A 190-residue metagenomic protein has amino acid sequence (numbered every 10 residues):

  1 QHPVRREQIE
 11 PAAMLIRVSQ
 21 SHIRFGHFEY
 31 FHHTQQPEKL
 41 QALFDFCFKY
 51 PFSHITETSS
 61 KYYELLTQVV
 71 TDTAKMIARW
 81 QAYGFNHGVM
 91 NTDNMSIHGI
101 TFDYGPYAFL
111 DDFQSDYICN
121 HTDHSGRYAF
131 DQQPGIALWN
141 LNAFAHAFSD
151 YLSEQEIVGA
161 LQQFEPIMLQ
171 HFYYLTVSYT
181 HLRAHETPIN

Functional and structural regions predicted by a protein language model:
H2-H87, H98-Y179: ATP-dependent phospho-/nucleotidyl transfer catalytic cores
M90: Hydrophobic HxD+1 residue recognition
N94: Catalytic-loop signature of eukaryotic-like protein kinases
Q155, H185-T187: Residue-level marker of intrinsically disordered, low-complexity segments enriched for small/polar residues
H181, P188-N190: Single conserved hydrophobic/aromatic residue that forms the stacking wall/gate of nucleotide- or nucleobase-binding
